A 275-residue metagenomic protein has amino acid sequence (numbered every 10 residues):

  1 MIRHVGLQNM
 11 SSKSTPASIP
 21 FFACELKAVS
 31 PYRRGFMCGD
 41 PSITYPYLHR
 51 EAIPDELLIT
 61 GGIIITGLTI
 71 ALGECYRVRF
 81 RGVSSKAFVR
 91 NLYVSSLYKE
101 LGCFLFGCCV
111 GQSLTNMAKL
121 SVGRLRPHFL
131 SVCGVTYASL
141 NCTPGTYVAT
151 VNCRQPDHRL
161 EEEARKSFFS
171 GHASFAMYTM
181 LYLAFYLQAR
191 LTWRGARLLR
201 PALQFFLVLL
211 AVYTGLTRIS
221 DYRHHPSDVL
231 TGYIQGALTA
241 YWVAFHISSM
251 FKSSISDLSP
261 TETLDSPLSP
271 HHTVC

Functional and structural regions predicted by a protein language model:
M1-F168, M177, L181-C275: Terminal transmembrane helix and immediately flanking juxtamembrane interfaces of multi-pass membrane proteins
